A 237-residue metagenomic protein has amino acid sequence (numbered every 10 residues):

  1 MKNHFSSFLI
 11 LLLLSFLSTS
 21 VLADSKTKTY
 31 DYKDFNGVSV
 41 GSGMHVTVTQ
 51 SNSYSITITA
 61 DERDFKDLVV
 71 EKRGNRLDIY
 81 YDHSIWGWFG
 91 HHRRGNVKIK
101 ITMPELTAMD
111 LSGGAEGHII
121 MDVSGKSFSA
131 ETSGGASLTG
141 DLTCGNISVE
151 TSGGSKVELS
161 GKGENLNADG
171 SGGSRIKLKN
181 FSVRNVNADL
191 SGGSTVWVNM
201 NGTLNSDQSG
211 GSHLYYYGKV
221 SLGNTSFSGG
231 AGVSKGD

Functional and structural regions predicted by a protein language model:
M1-L9: Bacterial N-terminal signal peptides that target proteins for export
F5, V21-S112, G117-E131, D141-S148 (+5 more regions): Acidic (Asp/Glu) and glycine-rich low-complexity loops/linkers that are typically intrinsically disordered
F8-S18: Bacterial N-terminal signal peptides
M44, A115, A136, S155 (+4 more regions): Serine/threonine-enriched low-complexity regions in disordered or flexible coil/loop segments
K177-F181: Outer-membrane beta-barrel transmembrane domain signature
